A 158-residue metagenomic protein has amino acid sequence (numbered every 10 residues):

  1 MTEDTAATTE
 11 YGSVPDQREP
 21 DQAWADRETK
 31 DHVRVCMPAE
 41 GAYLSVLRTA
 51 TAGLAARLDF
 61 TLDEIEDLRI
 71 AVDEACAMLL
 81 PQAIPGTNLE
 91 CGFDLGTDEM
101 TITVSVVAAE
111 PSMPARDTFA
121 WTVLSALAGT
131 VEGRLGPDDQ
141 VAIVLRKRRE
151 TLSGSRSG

Functional and structural regions predicted by a protein language model:
M1-R34, M78-G158: Conserved beta-strand-loop-beta-strand hairpin that lines the nucleotide-binding pocket of ATP/GTP-utilizing enzymes
E28-F60: Helix-loop-beta hinge of the Bergerat
G41, L62, E66, M113-T118: Ordered, soluble secondary-structure elements with a strong preference for glycine-centered loop motifs and nearby
T49-A55, T61-D67, T103-A108: A broad, low-specificity signal for short, low-complexity segments enriched in glycine/proline and polar/charged
L62-P85: Conserved ATP-binding N-box helix of the HATPase_c
